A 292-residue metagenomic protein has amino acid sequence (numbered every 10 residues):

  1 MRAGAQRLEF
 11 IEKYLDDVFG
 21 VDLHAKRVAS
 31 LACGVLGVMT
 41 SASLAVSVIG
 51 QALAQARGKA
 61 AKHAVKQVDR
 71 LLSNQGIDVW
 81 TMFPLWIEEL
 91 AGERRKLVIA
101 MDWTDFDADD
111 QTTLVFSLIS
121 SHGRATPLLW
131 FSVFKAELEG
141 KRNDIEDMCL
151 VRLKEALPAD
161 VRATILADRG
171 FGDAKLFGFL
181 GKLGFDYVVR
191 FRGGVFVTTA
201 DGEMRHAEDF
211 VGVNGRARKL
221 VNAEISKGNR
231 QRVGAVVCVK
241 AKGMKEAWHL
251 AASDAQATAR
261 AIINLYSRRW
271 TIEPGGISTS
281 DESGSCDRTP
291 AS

Functional and structural regions predicted by a protein language model:
M1-S43, P84, R94-R95, A108-Q111 (+1 more regions): Single, function-defining residue in the core of a domain
S41-Q51: Short, charged amphipathic recognition helices of the HTH superfamily and cognate SANT/SANTA-like modules
L53-Q67: Short, basic interhelical loop/turn and adjoining N-cap of the next helix at nucleic-acid- or acidic-partner-contacting
H63, L71-L72, W103: N-terminal accessory alpha/beta regions
D69-P84, E88-L90: Short, basic alpha-helical nucleic acid-contact segments in DNA-binding proteins and DNA transaction factors
K96-F106: Two-metal-ion RNase H-like nuclease active-site motif
